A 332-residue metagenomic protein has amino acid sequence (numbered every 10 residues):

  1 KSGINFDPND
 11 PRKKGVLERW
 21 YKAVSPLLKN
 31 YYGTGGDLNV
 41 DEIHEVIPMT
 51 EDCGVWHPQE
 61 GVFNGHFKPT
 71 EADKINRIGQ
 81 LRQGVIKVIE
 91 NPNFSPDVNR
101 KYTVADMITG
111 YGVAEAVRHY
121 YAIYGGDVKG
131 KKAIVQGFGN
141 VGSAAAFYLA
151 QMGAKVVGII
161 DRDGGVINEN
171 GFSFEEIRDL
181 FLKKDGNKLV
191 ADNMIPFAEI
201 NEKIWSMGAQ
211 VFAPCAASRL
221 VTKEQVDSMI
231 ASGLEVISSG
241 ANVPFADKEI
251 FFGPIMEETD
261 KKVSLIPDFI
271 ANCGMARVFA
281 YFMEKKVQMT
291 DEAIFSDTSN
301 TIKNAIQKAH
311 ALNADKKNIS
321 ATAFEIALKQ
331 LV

Functional and structural regions predicted by a protein language model:
K1-V128: Glycine/serine-rich phosphate-binding loop and adjoining beta1-alpha1 elements at the start of nucleotide-handling
P11-G15, R19, D41, V104 (+13 more regions): Conserved active-site and cofactor/substrate-binding residues in soluble primary-metabolism enzymes
N30-D37, G125-K132, A311-F324: Flexible, glycine/charged-enriched surface loops at secondary-structure junctions
Y31-G36, P58, G158-D161, A213-P214 (+3 more regions): General beta-strand structural signal in soluble alpha/beta enzymes
E90-S206: Glycine-rich phosphate/diphosphate-binding loop of Rossmann-like nucleotide-binding domains
G164-L265: Rossmann-like adenosine-cofactor binding region
I230-V332: Adenosine-phosphate binding glycine-rich loop
